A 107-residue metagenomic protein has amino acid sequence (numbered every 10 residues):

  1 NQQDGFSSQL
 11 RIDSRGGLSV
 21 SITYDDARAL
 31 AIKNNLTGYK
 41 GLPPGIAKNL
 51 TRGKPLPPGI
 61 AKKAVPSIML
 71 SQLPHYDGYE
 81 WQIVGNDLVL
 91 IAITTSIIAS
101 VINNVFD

Functional and structural regions predicted by a protein language model:
Q3-D107: Low-complexity segments
